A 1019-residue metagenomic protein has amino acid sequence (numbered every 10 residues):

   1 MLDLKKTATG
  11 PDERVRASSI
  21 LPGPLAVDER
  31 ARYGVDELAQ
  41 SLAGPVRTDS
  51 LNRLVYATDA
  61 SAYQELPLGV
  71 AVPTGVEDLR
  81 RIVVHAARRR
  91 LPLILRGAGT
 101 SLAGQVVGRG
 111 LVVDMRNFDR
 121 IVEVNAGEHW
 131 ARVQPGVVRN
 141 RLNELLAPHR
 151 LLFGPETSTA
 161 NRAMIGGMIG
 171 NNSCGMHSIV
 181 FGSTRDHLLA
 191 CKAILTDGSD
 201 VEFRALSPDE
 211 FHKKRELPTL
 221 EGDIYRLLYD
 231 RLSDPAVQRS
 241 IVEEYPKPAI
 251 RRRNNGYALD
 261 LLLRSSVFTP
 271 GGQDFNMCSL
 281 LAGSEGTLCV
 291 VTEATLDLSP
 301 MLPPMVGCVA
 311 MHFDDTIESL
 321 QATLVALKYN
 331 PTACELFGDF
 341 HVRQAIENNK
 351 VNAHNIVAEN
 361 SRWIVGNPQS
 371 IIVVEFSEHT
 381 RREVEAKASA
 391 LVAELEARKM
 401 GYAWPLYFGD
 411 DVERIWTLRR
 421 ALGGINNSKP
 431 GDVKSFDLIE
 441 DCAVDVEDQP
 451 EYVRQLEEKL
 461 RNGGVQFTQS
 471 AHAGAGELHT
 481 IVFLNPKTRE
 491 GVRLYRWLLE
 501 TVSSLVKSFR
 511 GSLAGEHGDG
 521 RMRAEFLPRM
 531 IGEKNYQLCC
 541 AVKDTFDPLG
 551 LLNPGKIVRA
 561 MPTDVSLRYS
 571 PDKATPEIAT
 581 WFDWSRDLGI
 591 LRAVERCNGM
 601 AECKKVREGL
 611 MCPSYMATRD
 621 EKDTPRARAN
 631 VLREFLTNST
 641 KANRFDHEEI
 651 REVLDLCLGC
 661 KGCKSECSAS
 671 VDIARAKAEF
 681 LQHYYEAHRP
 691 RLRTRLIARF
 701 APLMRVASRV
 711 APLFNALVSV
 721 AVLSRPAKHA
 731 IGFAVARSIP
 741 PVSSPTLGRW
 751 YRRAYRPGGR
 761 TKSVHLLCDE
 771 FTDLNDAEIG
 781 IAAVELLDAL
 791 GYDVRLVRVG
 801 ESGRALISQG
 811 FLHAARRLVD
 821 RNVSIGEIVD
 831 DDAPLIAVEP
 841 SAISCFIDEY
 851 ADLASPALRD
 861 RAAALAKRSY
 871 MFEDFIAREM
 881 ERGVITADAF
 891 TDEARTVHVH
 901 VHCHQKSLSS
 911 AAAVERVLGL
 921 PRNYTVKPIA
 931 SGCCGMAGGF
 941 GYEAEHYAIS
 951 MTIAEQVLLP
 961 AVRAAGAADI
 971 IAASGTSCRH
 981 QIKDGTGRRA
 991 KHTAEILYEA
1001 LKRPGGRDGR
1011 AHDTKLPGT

Functional and structural regions predicted by a protein language model:
M1-V84, R88, A98-H129, S158 (+5 more regions): N-terminal flexible segment immediately upstream of the FAD-binding catalytic core in FAD-dependent oxidoreductases
G23-L25, R32-Y33, P45-S50, G154-E156 (+10 more regions): Flexible, glycine/charged-enriched surface loops at secondary-structure junctions
L38, S61-L93, M115-T159, I169 (+3 more regions): N-terminal glycine-rich flavin-associated loop
A62, L102-A103, V107, N140 (+5 more regions): A gly/ser-rich beta-alpha-beta helix-loop segment of oxidoreductase catalytic cores
S101-G104, T159-G166, R251-L262, E335-H354 (+14 more regions): A glycine-rich phosphate-binding loop feature that marks nucleotide/adenosyl-phosphate handling sites
A294-S299, T323, K328-V433, A471 (+5 more regions): Terminal amphipathic helices with adjacent charged low-complexity linkers/tails
S508-L513, G520-L656, A674-R689, A698: Ferredoxin-type iron-sulfur electron-transfer modules and their immediate structural context
D547, P554, Y569, A674-T1019: Iron-sulfur cluster-binding electron-transfer modules in prokaryotic oxidoreductases
